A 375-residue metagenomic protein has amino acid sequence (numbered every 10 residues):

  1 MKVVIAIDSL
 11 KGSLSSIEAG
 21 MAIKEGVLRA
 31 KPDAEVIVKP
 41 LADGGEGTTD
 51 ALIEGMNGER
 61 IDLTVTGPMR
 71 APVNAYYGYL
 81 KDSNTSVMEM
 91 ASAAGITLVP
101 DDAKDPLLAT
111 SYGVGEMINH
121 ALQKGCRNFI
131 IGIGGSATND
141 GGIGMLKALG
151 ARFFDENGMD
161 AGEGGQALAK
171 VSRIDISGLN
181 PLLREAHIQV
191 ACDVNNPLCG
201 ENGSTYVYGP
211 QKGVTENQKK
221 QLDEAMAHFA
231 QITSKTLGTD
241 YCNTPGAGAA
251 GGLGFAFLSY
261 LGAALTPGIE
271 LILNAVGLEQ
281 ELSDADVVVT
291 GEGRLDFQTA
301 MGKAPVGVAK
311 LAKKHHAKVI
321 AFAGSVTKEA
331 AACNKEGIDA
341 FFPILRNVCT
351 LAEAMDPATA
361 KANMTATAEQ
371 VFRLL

Functional and structural regions predicted by a protein language model:
K2-I133, A137-L375: N-terminal loops that bind phosphate or other acidic moieties and the adjacent beta-alpha structural core
